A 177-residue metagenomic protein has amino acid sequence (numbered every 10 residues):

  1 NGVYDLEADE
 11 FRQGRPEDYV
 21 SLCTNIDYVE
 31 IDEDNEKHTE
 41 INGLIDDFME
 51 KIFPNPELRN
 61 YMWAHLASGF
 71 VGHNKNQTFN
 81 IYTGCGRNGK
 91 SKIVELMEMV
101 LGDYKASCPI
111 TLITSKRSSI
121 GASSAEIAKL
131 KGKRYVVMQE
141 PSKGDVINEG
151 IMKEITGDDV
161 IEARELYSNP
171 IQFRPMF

Functional and structural regions predicted by a protein language model:
N1-V3, A163: Short acidic-hydrophobic surface loop/beta-edge motif
V3-G132: P-loop NTPase catalytic core of nucleic-acid-dependent motor ATPases
G72, M99-D103, K143, E154-I161: Short, well-ordered loop/turn and helix-capping segments at boundaries between secondary-structure elements and domains
G89-E95, M138, G157-D159: Short low-complexity stretches enriched in small and charged residues
K105-I110, V146-E149, I161-L166: Acidic/polar loop patches that form or flank catalytic/metal-binding clefts of enzymes that bind anionic ligands
S118-S119, I155, R164-Y167: Conserved RecA-like ASCE ATPase "motif II neighborhood" in helicase/translocase motors
E126-K131, R164-F177: AAA+/SF3 P-loop NTPase mechanochemical coupling elements
G132-D158, I171: Conserved AAA+/SF3 P-loop NTPase catalytic/coupling segment centered on the Walker-B
